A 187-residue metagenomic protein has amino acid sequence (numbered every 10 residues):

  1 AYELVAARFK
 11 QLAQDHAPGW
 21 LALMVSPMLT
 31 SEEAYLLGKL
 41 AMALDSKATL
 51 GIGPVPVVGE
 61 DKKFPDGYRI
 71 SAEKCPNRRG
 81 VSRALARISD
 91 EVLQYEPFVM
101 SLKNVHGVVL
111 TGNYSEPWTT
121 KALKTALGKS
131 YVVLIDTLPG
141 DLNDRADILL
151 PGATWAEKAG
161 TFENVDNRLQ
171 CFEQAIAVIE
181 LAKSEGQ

Functional and structural regions predicted by a protein language model:
A1-K158, E163-N167, I176: Catalytic alpha/large subunits of respiratory electron-transfer oxidoreductases, centered on bis-MGD molybdoenzymes
Q170-Q187: Long, C-terminal catalytic modules of enzymes
